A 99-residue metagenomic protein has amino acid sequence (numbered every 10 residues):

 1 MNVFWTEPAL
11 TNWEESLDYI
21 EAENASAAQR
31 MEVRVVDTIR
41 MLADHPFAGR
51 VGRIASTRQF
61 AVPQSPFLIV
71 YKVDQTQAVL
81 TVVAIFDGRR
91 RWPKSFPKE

Functional and structural regions predicted by a protein language model:
M1-E32: Arg/Lys-rich, positively charged N-terminal/basic patches that mediate binding to nucleic acids
T6-P8, P63, V83-G88: Generic beta-structure capping elements
A25, R40, D44-F47, S65 (+1 more regions): Generic structural signal for secondary-structure transition and capping sites
Q29-R30, R50-G52, K94: Short, hydrophobic secondary-structure boundary micro-motifs
D44-T76: Basic/aromatic recognition patch in beta-strand/loop cores that engages polyanionic ligands
L68, K72-E99: Enriched for short, Lys/Arg-rich terminal
